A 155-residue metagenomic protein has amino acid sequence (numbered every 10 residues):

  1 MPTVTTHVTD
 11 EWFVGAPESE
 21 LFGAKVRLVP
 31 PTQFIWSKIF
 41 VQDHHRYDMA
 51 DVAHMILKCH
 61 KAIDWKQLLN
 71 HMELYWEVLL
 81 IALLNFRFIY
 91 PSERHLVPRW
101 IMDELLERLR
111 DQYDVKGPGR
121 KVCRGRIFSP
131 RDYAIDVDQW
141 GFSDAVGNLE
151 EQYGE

Functional and structural regions predicted by a protein language model:
M1-T9: Conserved catalytic core of two-metal-ion nucleotidyltransferases
E11-G15: A short, compositionally biased
A16-R27, P31-E155: The feature captures the alpha-helical scaffold/lid subdomain characteristic of nucleotidyltransferase
